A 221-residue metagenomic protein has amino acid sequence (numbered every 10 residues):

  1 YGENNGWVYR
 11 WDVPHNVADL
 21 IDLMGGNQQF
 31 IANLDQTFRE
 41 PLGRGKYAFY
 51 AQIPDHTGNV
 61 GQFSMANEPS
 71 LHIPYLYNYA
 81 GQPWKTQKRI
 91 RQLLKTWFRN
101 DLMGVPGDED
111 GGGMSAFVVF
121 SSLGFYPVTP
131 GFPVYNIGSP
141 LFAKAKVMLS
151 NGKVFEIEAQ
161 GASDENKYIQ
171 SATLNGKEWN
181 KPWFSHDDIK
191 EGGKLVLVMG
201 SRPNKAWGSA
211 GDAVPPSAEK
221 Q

Functional and structural regions predicted by a protein language model:
Y1-E156, G161, D187: Active-site core of glycosidic bond-cleaving carbohydrate-active enzymes
S150, L174-K177: Short strand-turn-strand beta-turns centered on an Asx-Gly dipeptide
Q160, K177, G200: Surface loops and adjacent helix of pleckstrin homology
D164: Conserved SET/PR domain catalytic loop and adjacent active-site segment of histone-lysine N-methyltransferases
K167-T173: Beta-strand-rich binding/interaction modules
N180-S185: Short, solvent-exposed S/T- and G/P-enriched segments that are highly enriched in secreted/extracellular and lumenal
D187-Q221: C-terminal beta-strand-rich structural cap/linker in extracellular carbohydrate-active enzymes
